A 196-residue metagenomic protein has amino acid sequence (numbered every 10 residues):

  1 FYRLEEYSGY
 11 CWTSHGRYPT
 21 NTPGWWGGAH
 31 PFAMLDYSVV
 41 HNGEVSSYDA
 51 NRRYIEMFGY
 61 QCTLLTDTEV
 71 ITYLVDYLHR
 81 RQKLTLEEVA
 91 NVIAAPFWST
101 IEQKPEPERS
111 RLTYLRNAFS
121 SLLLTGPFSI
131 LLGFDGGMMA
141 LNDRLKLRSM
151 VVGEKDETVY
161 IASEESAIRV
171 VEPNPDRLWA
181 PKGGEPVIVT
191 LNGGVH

Functional and structural regions predicted by a protein language model:
F1-H196: Conserved short alpha-helical segments that host acidic/polar catalytic motifs at enzyme active sites
